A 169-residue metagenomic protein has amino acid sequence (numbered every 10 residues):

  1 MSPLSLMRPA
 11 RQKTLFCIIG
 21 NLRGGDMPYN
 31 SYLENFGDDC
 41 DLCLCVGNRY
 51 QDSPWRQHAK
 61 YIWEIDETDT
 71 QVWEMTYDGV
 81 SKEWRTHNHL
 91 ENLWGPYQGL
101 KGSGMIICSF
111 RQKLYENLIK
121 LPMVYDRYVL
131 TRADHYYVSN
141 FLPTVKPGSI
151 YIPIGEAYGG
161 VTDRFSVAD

Functional and structural regions predicted by a protein language model:
S2-D169: ER/Golgi luminal nucleotide-sugar-dependent glycosyltransferases, focusing on the catalytic module
